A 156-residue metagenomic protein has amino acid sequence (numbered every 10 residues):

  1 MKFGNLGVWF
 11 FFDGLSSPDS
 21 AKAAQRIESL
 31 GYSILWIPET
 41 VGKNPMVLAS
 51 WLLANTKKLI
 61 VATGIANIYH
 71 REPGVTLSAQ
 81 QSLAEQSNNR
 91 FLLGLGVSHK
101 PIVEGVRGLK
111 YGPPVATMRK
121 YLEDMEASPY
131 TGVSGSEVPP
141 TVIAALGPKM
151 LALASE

Functional and structural regions predicted by a protein language model:
M1-T56: N-terminal beta1-alpha1-beta2 module of alpha/beta enzyme domains
K2, P45-A66, H70, T117-S128: Alpha-helix-loop-beta-strand connector modules within alpha/beta enzyme cores
G4-F10, S33-I37, I60-G64, F91-L95 (+1 more regions): Hydrophobic faces of well-ordered beta-strands that scaffold small-molecule active sites in alpha/beta enzyme cores
F11-D13, T40, A66-I68, G96-K100 (+1 more regions): Active-site beta-loop-alpha junctions enriched in small/polar residues
S17-S20, P45, P73-T76, P114-Y121: Aromatic/hydrophobic pocket-lining residues that form the small-molecule binding cavity in soluble enzyme cores
G31-S33, N55-L59, S87-N89, L153-E156: Glycine-enriched alpha-helix->loop->beta-strand junction motifs that scaffold or abut catalytic
V47-S50, G74-S82: Pocket-flanking alpha-helical
L77-E156: Internal, glycine-rich beta/alpha segment that forms the wall or movable "lid" of small-molecule/cofactor binding
